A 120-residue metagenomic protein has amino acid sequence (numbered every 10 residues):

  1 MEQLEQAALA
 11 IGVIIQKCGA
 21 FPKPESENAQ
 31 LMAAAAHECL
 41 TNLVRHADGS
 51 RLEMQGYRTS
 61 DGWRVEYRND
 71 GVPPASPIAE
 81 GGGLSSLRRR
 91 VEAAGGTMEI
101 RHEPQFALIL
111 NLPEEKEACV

Functional and structural regions predicted by a protein language model:
M1-V13: Short beta-to-alpha transition helix within the HATPase_c
G12-A20, R64-R68, M98-R101: Conserved transmitter core of two-component histidine kinases
V13-H37, I78: Conserved short strand/loop->alpha-helix "switch" segment adjacent to the catalytic nucleotide/phosphoryl-transfer site
A29-R51: Conserved ATP-binding N-box helix of the HATPase_c
R51-D61, R68: Short beta-strand/loop element within the Bergerat-fold HATPase_c
Y57, E99-Q105, N111-P113: A short beta-strand-to-loop micro-motif at the C-terminal edge of the catalytic HATPase_c
G62, V72-P73, H102-I109: Glycine-rich nucleotide-binding loop
S76-P104: ATP phosphate-binding glycine-rich loop and adjacent ATP-lid/helix-beta elements within ATP-binding kinase/ATPase
